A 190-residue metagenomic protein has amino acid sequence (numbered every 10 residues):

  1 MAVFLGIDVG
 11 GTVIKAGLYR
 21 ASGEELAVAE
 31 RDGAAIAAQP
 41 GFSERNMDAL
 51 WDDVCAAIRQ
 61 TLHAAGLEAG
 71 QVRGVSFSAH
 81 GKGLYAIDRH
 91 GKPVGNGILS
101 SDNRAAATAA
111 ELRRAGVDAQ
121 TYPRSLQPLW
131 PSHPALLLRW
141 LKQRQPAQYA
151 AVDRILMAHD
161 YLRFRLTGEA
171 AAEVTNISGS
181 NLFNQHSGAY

Functional and structural regions predicted by a protein language model:
M1-N96, A106-A107, P123, A151: N-terminal glycine/serine-rich phosphate-binding loop of ATP-dependent small-molecule kinases, especially carbohydrate
V9-G11, T121-Y190: Gly/Ser/Thr-rich active-site cleft segment
L50-V54, A105-T108, L137, A158 (+1 more regions): General structural feature for long, well-ordered alpha-helical segments within catalytic domains of soluble enzymes
C55-R59, A109-A110, K142, R163: Short, well-ordered alpha-helical packing segments
E68, A115-D118, A147: Short coil/loop linkers at secondary-structure junctions
D102: Carbohydrate-associated surface elements
A106-V117: Hinge/lid segment of periplasmic solute-binding proteins
